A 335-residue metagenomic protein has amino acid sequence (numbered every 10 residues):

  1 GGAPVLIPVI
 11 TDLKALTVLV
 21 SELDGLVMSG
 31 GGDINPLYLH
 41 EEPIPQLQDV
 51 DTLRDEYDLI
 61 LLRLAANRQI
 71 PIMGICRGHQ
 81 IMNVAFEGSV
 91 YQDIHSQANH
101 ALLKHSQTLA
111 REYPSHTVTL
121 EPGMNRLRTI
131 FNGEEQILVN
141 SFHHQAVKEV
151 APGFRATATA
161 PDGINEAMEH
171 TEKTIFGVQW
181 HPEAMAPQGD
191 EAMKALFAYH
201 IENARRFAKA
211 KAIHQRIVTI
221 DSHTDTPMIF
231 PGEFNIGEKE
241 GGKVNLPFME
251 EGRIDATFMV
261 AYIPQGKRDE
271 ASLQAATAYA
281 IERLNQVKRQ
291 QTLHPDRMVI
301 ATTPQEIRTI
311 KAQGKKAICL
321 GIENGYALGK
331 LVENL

Functional and structural regions predicted by a protein language model:
G2-D24, M28, D51-R68, H95-K211: Amide-donor transfer/coupling interface in amidating biosynthetic enzymes
G31-I34: Short glycine-rich anion-binding loops that position phosphate/pyrophosphate groups of nucleotides and phosphorylated
L39-E56: A short, gly/pro- and small-residue-rich
R68-I70, K316: A short helix->loop->beta-strand "cap" motif at the edges of active sites that frequently abuts
G74, G78, N83, E87: Gly/Ala-rich beta-loop-alpha elbow adjacent to hydrolase catalytic centers
C76, H143, H181, H223-D225: Histidine-centered divalent metal-coordination motifs
K209-L335: N-terminal hydrophobic targeting/anchoring segments and the immediately downstream early-domain regions of hydrolases
